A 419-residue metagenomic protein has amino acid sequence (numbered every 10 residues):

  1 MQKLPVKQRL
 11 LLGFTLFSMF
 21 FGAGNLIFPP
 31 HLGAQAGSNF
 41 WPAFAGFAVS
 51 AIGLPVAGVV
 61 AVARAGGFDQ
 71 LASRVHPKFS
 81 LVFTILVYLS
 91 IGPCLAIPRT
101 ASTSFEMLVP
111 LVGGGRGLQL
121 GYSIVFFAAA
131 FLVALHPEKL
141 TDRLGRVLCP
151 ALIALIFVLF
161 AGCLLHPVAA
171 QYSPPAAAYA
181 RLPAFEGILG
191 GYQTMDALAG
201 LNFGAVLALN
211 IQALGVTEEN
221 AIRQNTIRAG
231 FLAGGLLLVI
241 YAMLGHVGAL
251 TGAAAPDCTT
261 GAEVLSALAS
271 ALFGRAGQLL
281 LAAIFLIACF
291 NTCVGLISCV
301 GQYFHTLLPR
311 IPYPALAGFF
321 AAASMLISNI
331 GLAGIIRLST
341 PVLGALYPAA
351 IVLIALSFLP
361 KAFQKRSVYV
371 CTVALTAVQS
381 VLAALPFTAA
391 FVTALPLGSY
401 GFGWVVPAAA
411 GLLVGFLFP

Functional and structural regions predicted by a protein language model:
L11-F21, G162-A169, A178-L244, L280-A288 (+2 more regions): Hydrophobic, membrane-embedded alpha-helices of multi-pass small-molecule transporters
H31, K78-G113, C289-T306: Hydrophobic transmembrane alpha-helices that form the core helical bundles of multi-pass secondary transporters
G53, A57, A151-C163, I227-G252 (+2 more regions): Selective recognition of specific alpha-helical transmembrane segments in multi-pass small-molecule
V62-L71, F127-L148, A213-V216, M325-L338 (+1 more regions): Membrane-water interface regions at transmembrane-helix termini and the short interhelical loops of multi-pass membrane
D69-H76, I240-F290, P341: TM-loop-TM module centered on a large, flexible mid-protein loop between adjacent transmembrane helices in multi-pass
P93, I97, I153-A180, A197-L198 (+3 more regions): Hydrophobic alpha-helical segments and their helix-loop junctions in multi-pass secondary transporters
L135-C163, S339-I351, V370-V378: Membrane-interface loop-to-helix entry segments
I351-L413: C-terminal membrane-solvent junction of multi-pass transporters and transport-like membrane proteins
